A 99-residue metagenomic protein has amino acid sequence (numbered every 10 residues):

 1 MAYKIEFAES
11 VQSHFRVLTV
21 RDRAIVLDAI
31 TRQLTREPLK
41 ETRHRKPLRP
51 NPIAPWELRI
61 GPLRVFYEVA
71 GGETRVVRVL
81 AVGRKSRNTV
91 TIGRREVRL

Functional and structural regions predicted by a protein language model:
A2, R16-V17, A24, D28 (+2 more regions): Enriched for short, Lys/Arg-rich terminal
I5, K46, V77: A broad, low-specificity signal marking well-ordered, structured residues that form hydrophobic/aromatic
I5-E6, E57: Short aromatic/basic micro-patch
F15, T19, P38-E41: Flexible interhelical turns and helix-capping residues at alpha-helix boundaries within structured domains
R32-E57: A short, surface-exposed loop/turn module that caps and links secondary-structure elements
